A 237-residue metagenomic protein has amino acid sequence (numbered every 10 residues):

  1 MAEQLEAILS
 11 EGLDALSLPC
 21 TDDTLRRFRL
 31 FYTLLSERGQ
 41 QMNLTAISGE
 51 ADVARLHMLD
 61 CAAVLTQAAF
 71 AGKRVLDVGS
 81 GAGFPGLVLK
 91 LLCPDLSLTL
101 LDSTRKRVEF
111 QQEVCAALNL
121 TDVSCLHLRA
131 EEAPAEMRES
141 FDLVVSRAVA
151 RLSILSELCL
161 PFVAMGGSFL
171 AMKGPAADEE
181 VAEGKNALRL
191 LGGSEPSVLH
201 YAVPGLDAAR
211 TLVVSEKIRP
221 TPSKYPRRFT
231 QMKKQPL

Functional and structural regions predicted by a protein language model:
M1-G72, L76, K106-V123: Class I SAM-dependent transferase core
L35, L89, K173, S215: Residue-level signal for inorganic ion chemistry
S48, L126-R129, S197-L199: Short loop/edge segments at beta-strand edges and connector loops that shape dinucleotide/nucleotide cofactor-binding
L59-A148, S156-E157: Conserved SAM/SAH cofactor-binding pocket of Class I
C93, V163-M165: Helix-to-beta-strand junctions that scaffold the AdoMet/dcAdoMet cofactor pocket in Class I SAM-dependent enzymes
R107-E109, A177, V181: Short alpha-helix immediately C-terminal to the canonical SAM-binding loop
G166-A176: Conserved beta-strand signature within the Rossmann-like core of class I S-adenosyl-L-methionine
A182-L237: SAM/dcSAM-binding transferase cores
